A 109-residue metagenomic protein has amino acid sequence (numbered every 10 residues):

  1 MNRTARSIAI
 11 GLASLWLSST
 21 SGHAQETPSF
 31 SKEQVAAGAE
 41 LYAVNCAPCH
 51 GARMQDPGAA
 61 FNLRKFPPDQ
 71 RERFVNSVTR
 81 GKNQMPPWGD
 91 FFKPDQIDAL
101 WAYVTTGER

Functional and structural regions predicted by a protein language model:
M1-Q34, S77, F91, Y103-R109: Post-cleavage N-terminal segment of exported redox proteins
W16-L17, V44-A47, E72-R73: Short hydrophobic/aromatic-rich motifs at helix boundaries and adjacent loops
H23-A24, G38, C49-H50, K82 (+2 more regions): Amphipathic alpha-helical interaction segments
K32-E40, A52-K82: Gly/Gly-Pro-rich "capping" loops immediately C-terminal to redox-active cysteine motifs in periplasmic/lumenal
G38, Y42-A52, L100, V104: The canonical Cys-X-X-Cys-His
P57-R64, T79-R109: Axial heme c-ligation environment in periplasmic c-type cytochrome domains
